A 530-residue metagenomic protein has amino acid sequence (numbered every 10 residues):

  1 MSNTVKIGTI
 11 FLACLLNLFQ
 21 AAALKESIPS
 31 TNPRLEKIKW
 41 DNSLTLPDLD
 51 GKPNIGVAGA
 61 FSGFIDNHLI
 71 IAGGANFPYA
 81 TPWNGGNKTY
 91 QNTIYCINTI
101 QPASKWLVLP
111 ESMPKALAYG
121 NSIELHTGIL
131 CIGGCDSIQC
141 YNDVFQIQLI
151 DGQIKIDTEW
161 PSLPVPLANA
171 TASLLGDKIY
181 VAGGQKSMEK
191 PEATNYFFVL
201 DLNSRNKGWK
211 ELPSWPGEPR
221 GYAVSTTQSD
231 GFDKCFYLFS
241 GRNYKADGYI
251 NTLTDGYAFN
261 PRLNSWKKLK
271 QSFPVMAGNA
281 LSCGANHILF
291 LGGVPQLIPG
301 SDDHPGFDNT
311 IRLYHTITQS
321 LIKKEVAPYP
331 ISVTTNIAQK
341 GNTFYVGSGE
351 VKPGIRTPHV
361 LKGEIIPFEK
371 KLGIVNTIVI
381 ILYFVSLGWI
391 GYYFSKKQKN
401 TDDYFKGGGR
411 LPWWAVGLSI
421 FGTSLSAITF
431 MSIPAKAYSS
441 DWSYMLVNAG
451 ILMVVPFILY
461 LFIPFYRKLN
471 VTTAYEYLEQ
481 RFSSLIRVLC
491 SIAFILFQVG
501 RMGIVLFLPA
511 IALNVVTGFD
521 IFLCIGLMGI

Functional and structural regions predicted by a protein language model:
M1-G8: Bacterial N-terminal signal peptides that target proteins for export
N3, P161, K370-T377, D402 (+4 more regions): Membrane-water interface of alpha-helical transmembrane segments
A13-L16, L24-K371: Kelch-like beta-propeller repeat domains
P78, I138, M188, P353 (+3 more regions): Transmembrane helix-loop junctions and nearby membrane-interface residues
E369-F430, L527-I530: Membrane-interface "cap" regions at the ends of multi-pass membrane proteins
Y392-K397, I428-Y438, R501-A512: Transmembrane helix-loop junctions in multi-pass membrane proteins
F405-V471: Membrane-interface helix-loop-helix modules in multi-pass membrane proteins
M445-M528: Helix-loop-helix module between adjacent transmembrane segments
